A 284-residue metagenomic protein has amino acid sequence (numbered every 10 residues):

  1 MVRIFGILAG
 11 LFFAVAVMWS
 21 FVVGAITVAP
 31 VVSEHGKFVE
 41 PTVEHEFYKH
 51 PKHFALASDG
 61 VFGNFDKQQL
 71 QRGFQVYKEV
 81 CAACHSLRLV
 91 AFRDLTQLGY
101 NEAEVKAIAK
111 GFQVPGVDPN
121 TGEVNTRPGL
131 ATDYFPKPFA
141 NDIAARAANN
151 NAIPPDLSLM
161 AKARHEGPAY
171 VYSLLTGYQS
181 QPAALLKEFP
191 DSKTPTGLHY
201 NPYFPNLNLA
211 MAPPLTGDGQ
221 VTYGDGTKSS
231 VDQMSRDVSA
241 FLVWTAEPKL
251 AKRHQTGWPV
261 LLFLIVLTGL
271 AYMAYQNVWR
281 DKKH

Functional and structural regions predicted by a protein language model:
M1-N64, A271-H284: Post-cleavage N-terminal segment of exported redox proteins
G6-L11, L70-Q71, V76-Y77, C84: Internal alpha-helical transmembrane segments
Y48-Q75, S86-Y100, E104-V105, G226 (+1 more regions): Electrostatic cytochrome c docking/interface patches
G60, Q69, V90, Q97-L98 (+1 more regions): Acidic/histidine-rich catalytic neighborhood
Y77-R88, V238: The canonical Cys-X-X-Cys-His
P115-P205, L209: Membrane-proximal low-complexity regions enriched in glycine and acidic/polar residues
Y203-P205, M211-E247: Extended, hydrophilic extramembrane loops/domains of integral membrane proteins
H254-V278: Selective detector of the "anchor" transmembrane alpha-helix that sits immediately C-terminal
